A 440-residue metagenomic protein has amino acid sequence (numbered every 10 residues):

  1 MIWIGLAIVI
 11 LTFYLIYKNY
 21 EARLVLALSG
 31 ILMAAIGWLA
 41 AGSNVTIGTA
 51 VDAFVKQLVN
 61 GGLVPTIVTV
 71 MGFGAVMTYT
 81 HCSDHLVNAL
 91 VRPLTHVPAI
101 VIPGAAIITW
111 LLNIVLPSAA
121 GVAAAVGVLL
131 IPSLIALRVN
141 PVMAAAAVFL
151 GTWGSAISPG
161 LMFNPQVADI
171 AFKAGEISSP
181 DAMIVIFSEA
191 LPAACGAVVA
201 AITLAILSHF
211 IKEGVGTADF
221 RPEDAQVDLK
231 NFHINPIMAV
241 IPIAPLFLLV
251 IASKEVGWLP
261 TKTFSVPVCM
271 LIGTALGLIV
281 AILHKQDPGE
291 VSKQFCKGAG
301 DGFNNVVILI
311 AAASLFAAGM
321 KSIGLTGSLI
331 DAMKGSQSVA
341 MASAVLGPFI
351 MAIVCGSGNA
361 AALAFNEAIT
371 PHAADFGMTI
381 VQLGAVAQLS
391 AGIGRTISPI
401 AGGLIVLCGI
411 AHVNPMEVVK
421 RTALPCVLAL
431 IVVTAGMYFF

Functional and structural regions predicted by a protein language model:
M1-I2, L58-V64, L90-I107, A136-A144 (+5 more regions): Membrane-interfacial loop-to-helix junctions in multi-pass transporters
I2-V9, L26, L32-A41, F187-Q294 (+2 more regions): Long, contiguous bundles of hydrophobic transmembrane helices that form the permeation core of multi-pass
Y17, V51-L63, A182-P192, N231-I234 (+3 more regions): Interfacial loop-to-helix junctions that mark the boundaries of transmembrane helices in multi-pass membrane
G48-D84, V266-L325, I350: Core transmembrane alpha-helical segments of multi-pass membrane transporters/permeases
T66-T69, H96-I131, L309-S314, G335-P371 (+3 more regions): Hydrophobic alpha-helical transmembrane segments of multi-pass integral membrane proteins, predominantly secondary
H85-N88, A120-S133, L161-K173, L329 (+2 more regions): Re-entrant/interfacial helical elements at transmembrane boundaries that shape and gate the permeation pathway
P98-I114, L137-I157, S179-A190, V339-A352 (+1 more regions): Alpha-helical transmembrane segments of multi-pass membrane proteins
I131-A239, G403-F440: Membrane-core helix-loop-helix motifs of multi-pass transport proteins
